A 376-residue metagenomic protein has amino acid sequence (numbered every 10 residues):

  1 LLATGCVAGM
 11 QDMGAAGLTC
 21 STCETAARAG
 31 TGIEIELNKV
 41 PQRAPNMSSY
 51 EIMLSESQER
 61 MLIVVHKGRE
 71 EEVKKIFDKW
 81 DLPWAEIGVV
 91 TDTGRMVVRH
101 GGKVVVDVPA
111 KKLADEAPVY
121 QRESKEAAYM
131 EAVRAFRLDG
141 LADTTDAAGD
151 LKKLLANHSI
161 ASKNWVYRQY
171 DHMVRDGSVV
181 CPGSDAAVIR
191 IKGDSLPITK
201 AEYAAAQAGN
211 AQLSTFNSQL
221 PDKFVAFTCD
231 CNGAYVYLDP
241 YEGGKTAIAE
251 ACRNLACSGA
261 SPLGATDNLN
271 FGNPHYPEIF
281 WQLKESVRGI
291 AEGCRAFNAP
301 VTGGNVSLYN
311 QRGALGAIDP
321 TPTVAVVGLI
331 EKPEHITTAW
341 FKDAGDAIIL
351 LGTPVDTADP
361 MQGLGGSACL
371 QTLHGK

Functional and structural regions predicted by a protein language model:
L1-G209, Q219-K376: Glycine/proline-enriched, intrinsically flexible loops and inter-domain linkers
